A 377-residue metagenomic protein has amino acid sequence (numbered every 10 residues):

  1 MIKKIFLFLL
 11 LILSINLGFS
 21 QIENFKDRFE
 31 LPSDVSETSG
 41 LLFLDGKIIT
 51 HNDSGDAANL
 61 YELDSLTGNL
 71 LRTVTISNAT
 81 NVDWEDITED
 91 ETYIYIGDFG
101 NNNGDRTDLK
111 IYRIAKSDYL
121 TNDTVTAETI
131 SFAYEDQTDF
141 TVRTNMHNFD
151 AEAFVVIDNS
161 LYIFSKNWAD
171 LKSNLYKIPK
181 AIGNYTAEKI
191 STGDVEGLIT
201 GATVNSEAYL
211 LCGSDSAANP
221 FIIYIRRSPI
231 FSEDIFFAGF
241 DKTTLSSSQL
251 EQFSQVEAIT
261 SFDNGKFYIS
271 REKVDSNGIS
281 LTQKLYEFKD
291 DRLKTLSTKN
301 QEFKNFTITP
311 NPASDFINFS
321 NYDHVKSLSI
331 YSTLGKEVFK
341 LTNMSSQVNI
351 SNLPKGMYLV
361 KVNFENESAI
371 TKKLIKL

Functional and structural regions predicted by a protein language model:
I5-S14: Sec-dependent N-terminal signal peptides
N16-S20: Sec/Tat signal peptide C-region and signal peptidase I cleavage site
Q21-T295: Sequence/structural signature of beta-propeller domains
T67-G68, I330-V338, Y358: Short, glycine-anchored, charge-dense loop/turn motifs used at functional sites
D290-T309, D315, K336: Residue-level detector of functionally pivotal "anchor" positions at catalytic/ligand-binding pockets or at interdomain
N321-K326: Short proline/glycine-enriched turn/loop motifs at strand-loop junctions of beta-rich domains
E337-L353, N366-I370: Glycine-centered tight-turn motifs at strand-turn-strand junctions
K355-L377: C-terminal tail/sorting-segment detector
